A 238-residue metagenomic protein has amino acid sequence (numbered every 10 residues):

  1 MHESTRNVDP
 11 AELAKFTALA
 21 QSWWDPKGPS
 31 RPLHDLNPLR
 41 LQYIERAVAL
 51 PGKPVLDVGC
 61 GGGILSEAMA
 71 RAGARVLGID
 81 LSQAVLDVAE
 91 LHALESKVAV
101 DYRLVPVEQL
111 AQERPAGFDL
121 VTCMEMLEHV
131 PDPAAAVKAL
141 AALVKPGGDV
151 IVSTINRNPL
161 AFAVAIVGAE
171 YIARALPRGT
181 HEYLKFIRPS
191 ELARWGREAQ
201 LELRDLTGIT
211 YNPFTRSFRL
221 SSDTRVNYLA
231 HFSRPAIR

Functional and structural regions predicted by a protein language model:
M1-W24: N-terminal, positively charged/glycine-rich alpha-helical extensions of SAM-dependent methyltransferases
H34-P51: Conserved alpha-helix/loop element of class I SAM-dependent methyltransferases that forms part of the SAM/SAH-binding
K53-G59: Conserved class I S-adenosyl-L-methionine
I64-Q109: Class I SAM-dependent methyltransferase SAM/SAH-binding core
A111-L120: A short acidic, Gly/Pro-enriched loop at the edge of an enzyme's catalytic core that lines a small-molecule cofactor
A134-P146: A short glycine-rich, Lys/Arg-flanked "PGG" loop and its adjoining helix->strand segment in the class I
I151-A173: Conserved class I S-adenosyl-L-methionine
R174-E191: Acceptor-substrate binding/catalytic loop of class I
